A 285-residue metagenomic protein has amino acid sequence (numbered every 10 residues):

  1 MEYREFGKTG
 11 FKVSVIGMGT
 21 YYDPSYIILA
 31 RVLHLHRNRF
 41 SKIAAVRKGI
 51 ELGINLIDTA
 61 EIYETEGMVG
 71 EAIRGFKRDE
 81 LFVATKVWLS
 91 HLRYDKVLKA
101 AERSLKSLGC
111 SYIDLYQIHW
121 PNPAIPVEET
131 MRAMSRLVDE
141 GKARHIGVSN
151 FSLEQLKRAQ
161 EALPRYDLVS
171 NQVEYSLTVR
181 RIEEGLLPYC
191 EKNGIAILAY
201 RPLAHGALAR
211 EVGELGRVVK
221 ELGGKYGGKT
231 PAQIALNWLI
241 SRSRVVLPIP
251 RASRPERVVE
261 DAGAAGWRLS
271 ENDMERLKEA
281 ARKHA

Functional and structural regions predicted by a protein language model:
M1-L81: N-terminal binding-site loop/beta-alpha segment at the start of enzyme catalytic domains that lines or forms
Y3-E5, L89, P121-A285: Beta/alpha (TIM)-barrel catalytic core signal, keyed to glycine-rich beta->alpha loops juxtaposed to Asp/Glu that bind
G7-G10, G70-R78, E102-G109, V138 (+2 more regions): Acidic (Asp/Glu)-rich catalytic clusters
F11-I16, G53-L56, K77-L81, C110-D114 (+4 more regions): Short, well-ordered coil/turn segments that N-cap beta-strands
V32-G49, R93-L108, L156-K157: Short, acidic/polar
K42, V46, V69, V97 (+4 more regions): Aromatic/hydrophobic pocket-lining residues that form the small-molecule binding cavity in soluble enzyme cores
D79-L92, L115-H119, V173-Y175: A short, structured active-site edge motif that brings together acidic residues
L108-I125: Active-site groove signature of glycoside hydrolases
